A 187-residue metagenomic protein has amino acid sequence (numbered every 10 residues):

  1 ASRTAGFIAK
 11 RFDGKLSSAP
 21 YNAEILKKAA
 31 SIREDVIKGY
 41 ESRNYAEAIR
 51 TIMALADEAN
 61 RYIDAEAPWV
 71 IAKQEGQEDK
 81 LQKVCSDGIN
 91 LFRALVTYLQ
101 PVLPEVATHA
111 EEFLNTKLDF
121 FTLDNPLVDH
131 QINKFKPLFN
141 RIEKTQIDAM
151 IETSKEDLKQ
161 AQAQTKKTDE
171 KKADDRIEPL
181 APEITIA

Functional and structural regions predicted by a protein language model:
A1-T4, A46-I52, A59: Extended amphipathic alpha-helical segments enriched in small hydrophobics
S2-V36, N60-G76: Conserved, charged catalytic cores of large soluble enzymes
K38, R43, M53-A187: Basic, alpha-helical terminal appendages of large translation-related enzymes
